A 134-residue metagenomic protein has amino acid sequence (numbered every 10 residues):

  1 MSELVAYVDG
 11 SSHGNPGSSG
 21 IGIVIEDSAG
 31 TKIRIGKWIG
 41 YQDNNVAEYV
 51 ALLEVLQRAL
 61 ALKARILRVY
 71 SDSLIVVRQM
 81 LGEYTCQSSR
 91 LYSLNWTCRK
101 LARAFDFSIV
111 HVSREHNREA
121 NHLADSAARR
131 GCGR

Functional and structural regions predicted by a protein language model:
M1-V46, Q57-R65: RNase H-like nuclease fold core
S11-N15, L53-D125, R130-C132: RNase H catalytic domain
Y41-E48, Q87-L91: Active-site beta-loop-alpha junctions of metal-dependent nucleic acid enzymes, especially the RNase H-like/DDE
